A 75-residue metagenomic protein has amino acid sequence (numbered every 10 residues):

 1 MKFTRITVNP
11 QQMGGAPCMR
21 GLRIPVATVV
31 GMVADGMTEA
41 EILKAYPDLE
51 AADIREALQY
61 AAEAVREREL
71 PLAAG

Functional and structural regions predicted by a protein language model:
M1-A40: A short, structured beta-strand/loop element
A40, D48-G75: C-terminal structural segments of small proteins and small subunits
K44: Alpha-helical residues within the helix-turn-helix
